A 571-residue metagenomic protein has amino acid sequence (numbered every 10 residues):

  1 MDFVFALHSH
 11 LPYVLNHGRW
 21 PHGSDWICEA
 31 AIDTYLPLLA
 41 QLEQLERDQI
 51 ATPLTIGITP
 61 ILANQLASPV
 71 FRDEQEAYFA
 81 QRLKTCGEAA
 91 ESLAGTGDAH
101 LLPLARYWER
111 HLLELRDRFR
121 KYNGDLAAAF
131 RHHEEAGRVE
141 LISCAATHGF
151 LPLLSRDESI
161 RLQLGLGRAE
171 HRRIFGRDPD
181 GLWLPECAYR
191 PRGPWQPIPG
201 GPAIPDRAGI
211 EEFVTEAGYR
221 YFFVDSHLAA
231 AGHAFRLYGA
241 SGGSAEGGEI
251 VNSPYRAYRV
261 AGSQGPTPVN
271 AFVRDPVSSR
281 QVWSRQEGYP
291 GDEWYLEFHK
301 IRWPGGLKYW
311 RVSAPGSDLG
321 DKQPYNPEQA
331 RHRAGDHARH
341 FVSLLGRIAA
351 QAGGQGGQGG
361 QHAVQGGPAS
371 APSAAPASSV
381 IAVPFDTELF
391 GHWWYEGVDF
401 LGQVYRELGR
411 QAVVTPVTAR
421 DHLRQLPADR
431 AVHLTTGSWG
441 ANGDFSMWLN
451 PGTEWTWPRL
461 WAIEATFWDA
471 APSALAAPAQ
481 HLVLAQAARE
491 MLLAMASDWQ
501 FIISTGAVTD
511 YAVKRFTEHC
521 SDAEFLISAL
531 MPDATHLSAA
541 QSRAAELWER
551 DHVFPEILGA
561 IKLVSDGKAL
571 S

Functional and structural regions predicted by a protein language model:
M1-A51, I58-P103, Y238-G354, P372-S571: Active-site and substrate-binding clefts of carbohydrate-active enzymes
A30-Q41, R120-D125, S159-G167, G200-A208: Aromatic- and glycine-enriched glycan-recognition loops and surfaces that form the carbohydrate-binding subsites
E43-Q49, D125-I142, R172-F175, T215 (+1 more regions): Acidic (Asp/Glu)-rich catalytic clusters
G57-L62, A145, G181-A188, H227-L228 (+1 more regions): Short, solvent-exposed turn/loop segments enriched in Gly/Ser/Thr/Pro and often Arg
V70, Q75-E135, L141-S155: Active-site-proximal, glycine-rich beta->alpha crossover segments in alpha/beta enzymes that shape flexible
S155-E158, Q163-R168, I174-P179, L184-I198 (+2 more regions): Non-catalytic regulatory/linker segments of enzymes
G165-R168, R173-N252, P376, I381-Q411 (+1 more regions): Catalytic domains of cell-wall/extracellular-matrix polysaccharide-remodeling enzymes, centered on de-N-acetylation
G354-S373: Compositionally biased, intrinsically disordered low-complexity segments enriched for polar/charged residues
